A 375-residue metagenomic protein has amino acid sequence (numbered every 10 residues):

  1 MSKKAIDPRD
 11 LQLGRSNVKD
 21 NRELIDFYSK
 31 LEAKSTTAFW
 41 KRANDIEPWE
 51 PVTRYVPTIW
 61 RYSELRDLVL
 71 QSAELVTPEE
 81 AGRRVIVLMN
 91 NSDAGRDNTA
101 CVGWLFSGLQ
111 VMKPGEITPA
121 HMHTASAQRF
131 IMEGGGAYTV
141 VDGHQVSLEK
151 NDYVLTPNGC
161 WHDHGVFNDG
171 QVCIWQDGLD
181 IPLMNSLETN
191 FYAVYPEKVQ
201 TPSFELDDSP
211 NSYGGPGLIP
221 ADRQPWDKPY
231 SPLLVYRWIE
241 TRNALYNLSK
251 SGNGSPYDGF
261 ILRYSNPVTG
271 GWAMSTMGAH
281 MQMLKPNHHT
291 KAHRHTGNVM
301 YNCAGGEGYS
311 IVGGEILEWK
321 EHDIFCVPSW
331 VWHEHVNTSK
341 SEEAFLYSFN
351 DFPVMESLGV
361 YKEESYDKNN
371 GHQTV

Functional and structural regions predicted by a protein language model:
S2-G103, Q200-T276, H280, G371-V375: A short, N-terminal "cap"/entry segment at the start of jelly-roll beta-barrel domains of the cupin/DSBH fold
V18, N98-C101, T118-T124, V166-G170 (+4 more regions): Short, low-complexity cationic-aromatic patches
N90-L109, K113-I117, A127: N-terminal functional module of multi-domain proteins
K113, I117-K150, T156-C160, G165 (+4 more regions): A short beta-strand-loop-beta hairpin characteristic of the jelly-roll/cupin
Q128-F130, L155, D169-N190, E197 (+3 more regions): A short hydrophobic beta-strand segment most commonly corresponding to one strand of the jelly-roll/cupin
V268-G270, M277-M281, H293-T296, G306 (+2 more regions): C-terminal structured domain segments across diverse proteins
H322-T338: C-terminal structured "cap/appendage" subdomains that terminate the fold
